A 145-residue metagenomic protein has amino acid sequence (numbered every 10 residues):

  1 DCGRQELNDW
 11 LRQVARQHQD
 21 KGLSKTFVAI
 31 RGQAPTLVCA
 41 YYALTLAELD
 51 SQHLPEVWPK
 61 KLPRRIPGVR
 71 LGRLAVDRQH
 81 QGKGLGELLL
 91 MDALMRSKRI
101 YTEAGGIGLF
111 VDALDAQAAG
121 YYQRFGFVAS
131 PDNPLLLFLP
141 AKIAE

Functional and structural regions predicted by a protein language model:
D1-K83, E87-E145: Non-catalytic substrate-recognition and accessory regions of acyl/acetyltransferase enzymes
